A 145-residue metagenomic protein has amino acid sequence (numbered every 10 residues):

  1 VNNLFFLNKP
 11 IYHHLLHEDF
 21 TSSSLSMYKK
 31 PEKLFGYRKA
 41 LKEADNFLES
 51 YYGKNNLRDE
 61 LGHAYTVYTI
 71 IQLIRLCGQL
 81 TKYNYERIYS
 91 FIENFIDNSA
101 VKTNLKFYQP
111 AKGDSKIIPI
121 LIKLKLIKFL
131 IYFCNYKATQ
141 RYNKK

Functional and structural regions predicted by a protein language model:
L4-A40: Nucleotide-sugar-dependent glycosyltransferase catalytic core
L16, N56-E60, Y83: Short acidic alpha-helical/loop segments enriched in Asp/Glu that coordinate divalent cations
E18, L48-Y52, R75-L80: Secondary-structure edge/capping motif, primarily at the C-terminal ends of alpha-helices and the immediately following
F35-D59, K102: C-terminal, non-catalytic tails of nucleotide-sugar-dependent glycosyltransferases
K39, E43, Y68, R87-F91: Alpha-helical elements of Rossmann-like donor-binding domains used by nucleotide-donor carbohydrate transfer enzymes
N55-I74: Amphipathic alpha-helical protein-interaction segments enriched in hydrophobic
C77-K145: Membrane-interface aromatic/basic loop that binds lipid-linked glycans or pyrophosphate carriers, typified by
